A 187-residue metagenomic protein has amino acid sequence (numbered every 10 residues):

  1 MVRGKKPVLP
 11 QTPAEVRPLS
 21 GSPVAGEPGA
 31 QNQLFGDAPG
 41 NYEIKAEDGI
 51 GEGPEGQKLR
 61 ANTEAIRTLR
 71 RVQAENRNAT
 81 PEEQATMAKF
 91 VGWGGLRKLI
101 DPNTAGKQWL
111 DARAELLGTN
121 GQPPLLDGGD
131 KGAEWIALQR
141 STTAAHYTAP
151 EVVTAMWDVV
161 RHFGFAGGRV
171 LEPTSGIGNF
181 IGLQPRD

Functional and structural regions predicted by a protein language model:
M1-R77: Charged, low-complexity intrinsically disordered regions
E47-D187: Class I S-adenosyl-L-methionine
